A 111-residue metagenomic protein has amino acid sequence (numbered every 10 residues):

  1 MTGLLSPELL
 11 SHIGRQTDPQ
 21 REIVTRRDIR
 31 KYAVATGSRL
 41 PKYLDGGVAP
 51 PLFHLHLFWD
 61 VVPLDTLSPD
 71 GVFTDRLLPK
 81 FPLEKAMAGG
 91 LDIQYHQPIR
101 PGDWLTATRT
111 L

Functional and structural regions predicted by a protein language model:
M1-A88: Hot-dog-fold acyl-thioester-processing enzymes
M87-L111: Hydrophobic beta-sheet segments that form the core/acyl-binding groove of ACP/CoA-dependent acyl-chain-processing
